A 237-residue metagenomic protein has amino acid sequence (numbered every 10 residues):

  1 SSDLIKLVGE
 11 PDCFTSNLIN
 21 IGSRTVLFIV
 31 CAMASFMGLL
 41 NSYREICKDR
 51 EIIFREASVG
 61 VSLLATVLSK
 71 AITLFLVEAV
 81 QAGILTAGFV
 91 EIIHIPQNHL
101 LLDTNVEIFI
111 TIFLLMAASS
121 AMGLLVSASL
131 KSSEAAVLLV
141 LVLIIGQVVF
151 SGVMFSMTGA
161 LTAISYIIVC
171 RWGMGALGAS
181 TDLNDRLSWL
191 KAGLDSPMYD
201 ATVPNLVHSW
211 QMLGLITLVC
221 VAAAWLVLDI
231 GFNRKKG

Functional and structural regions predicted by a protein language model:
S2-G237: Membrane-spanning alpha-helical segments of multipass transporters and channels
